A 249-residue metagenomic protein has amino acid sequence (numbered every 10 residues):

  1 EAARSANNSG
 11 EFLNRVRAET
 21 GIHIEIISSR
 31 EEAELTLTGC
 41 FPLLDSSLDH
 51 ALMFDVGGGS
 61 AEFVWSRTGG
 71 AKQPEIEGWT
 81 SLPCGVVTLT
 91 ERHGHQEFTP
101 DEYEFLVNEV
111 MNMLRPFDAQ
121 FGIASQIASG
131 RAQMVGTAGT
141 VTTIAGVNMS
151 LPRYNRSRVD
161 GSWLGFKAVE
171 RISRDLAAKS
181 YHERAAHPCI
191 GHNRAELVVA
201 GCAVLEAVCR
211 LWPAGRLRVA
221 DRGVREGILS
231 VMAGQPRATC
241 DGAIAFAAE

Functional and structural regions predicted by a protein language model:
E1-H50, W65-R67, K72-E249: Helical "lid/coupling" subdomains associated with nucleotide-phosphate turnover
H50-S60, V64: A generic, well-ordered mixed alpha/beta core segment in the N-terminal half of proteins
